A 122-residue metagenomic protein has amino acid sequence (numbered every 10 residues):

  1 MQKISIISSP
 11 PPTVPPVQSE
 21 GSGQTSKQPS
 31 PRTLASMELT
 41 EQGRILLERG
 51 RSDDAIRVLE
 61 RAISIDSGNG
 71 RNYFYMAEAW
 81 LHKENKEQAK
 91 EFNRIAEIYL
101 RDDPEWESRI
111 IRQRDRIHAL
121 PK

Functional and structural regions predicted by a protein language model:
M1-P31: Long, contiguous interaction/recruitment modules in multidomain scaffold/adaptor proteins
A62, I95-A96: Canonical positions in the second alpha-helix
